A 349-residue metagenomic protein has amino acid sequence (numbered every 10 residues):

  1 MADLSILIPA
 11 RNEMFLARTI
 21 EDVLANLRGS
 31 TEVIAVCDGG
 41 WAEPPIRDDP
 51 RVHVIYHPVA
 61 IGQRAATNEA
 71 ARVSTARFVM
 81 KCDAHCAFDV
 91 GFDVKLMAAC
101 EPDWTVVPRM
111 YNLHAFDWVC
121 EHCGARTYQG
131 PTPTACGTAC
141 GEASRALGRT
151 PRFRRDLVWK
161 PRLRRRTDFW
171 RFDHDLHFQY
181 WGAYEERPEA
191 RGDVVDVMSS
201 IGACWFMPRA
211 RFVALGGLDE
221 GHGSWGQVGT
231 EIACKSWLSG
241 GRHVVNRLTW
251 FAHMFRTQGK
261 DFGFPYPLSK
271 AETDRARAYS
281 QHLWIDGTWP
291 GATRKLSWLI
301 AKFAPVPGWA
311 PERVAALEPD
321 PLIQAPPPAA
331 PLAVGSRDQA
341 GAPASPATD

Functional and structural regions predicted by a protein language model:
M1-D22: N-proximal low-complexity "stem/linker" segments adjacent to membrane-targeting elements
E21-S30: Short, acidic, metal-binding catalytic loop of nucleotide-sugar glycosyltransferases
P58-V73: Glycine-rich, basic loop-to-helix element that forms the pyrophosphate-binding segment of sugar-nucleotide handling
V79: Short aromatic/hydrophobic "clamp" motif used to bind/position activated sugar donors
G91-P108: Conserved donor-nucleotide/metal-binding helix-loop-beta segment in metal-dependent transferases, i.e., the alpha-helix
L96, S199, C204-W205, R211-G216 (+1 more regions): A short, conserved alpha-helix in the catalytic core of glycosyltransferases
V106-C120, T150-V158: Short beta-strand-to-loop element that shapes/binds the nucleotide-sugar donor at the catalytic cleft/hinge
A125, Q129-P133, G141-R162, T167-D168 (+4 more regions): Terminal low-complexity segments of carbohydrate-biosynthetic enzymes
